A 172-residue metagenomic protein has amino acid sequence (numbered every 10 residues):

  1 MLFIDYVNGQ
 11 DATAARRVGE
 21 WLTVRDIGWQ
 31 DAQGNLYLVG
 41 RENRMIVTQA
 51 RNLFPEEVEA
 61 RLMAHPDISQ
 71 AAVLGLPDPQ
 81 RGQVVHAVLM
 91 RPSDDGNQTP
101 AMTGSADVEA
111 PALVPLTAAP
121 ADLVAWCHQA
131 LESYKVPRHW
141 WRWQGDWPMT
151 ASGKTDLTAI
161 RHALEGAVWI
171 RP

Functional and structural regions predicted by a protein language model:
I4-D5, A12-A15, G19-E20, R25-K135: AMP-binding/adenylate-forming catalytic core of the ANL superfamily
D5-Y6, R16, T150, A163: Residues that scaffold the ATP/ADP-binding catalytic core of kinase and kinase-like folds
N8-G9, D156: Short, solvent-exposed helix-helix connector turns and helix-capping sites enriched in acidic/polar residues
A72-P77, H86-V88, V124-P172: Conserved C-terminal "lid"/linker of ANL adenylate-forming enzymes
